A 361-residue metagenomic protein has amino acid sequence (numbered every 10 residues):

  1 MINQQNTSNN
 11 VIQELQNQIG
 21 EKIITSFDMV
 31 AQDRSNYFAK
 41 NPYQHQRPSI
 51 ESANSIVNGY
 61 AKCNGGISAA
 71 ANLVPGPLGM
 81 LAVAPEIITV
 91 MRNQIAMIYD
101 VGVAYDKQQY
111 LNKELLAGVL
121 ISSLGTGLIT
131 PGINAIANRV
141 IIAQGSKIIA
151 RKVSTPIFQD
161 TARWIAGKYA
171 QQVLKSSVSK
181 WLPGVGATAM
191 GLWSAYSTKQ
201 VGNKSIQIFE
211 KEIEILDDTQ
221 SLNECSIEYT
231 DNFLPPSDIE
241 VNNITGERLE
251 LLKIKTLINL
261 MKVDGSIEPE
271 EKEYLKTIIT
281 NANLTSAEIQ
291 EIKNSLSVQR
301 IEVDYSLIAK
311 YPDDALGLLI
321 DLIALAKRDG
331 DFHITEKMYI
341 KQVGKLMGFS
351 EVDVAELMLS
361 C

Functional and structural regions predicted by a protein language model:
I2-Q5, G66, D100, I133-T155 (+1 more regions): Small-residue-enriched hydrophobic alpha-helices in membranes
I2-S226, L251, I267, K272: Alpha-helical membrane association modules
